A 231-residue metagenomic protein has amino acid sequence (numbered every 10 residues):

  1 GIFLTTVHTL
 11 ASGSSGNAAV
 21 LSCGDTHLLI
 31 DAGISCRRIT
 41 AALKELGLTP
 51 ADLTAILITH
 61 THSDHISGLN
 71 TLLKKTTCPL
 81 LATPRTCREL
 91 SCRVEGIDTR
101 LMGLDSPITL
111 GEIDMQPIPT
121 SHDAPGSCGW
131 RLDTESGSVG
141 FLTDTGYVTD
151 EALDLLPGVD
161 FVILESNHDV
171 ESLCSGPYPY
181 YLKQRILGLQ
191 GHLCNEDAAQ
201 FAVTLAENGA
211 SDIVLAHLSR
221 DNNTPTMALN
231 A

Functional and structural regions predicted by a protein language model:
I2-L46, C128-T143, F161: Conserved beta-strand hairpin/beta-sheet module of binuclear metal-dependent hydrolase folds, prominently
T9-A18, I58-L69, L80, C87 (+1 more regions): Structured catalytic core of nucleotide-sugar glycosyltransferases
I30-G33, L53-T61, L81-P84, G140-T143 (+2 more regions): Active-site neighborhood of phospho(di)ester-bond hydrolases with catalytic His/Asp-centered motifs
C36-A82, D160: Active-site metal-binding motif and surrounding structural segment of the metallo-beta-lactamase
S63-I66, C87-E89, A124-P125, V148-D150 (+2 more regions): Active-site environment of divalent metal-dependent phosphoester hydrolases
S67-T76, E89-R93, N223-N230: Metal-dependent catalytic neighborhoods of phosphoester/phosphodiester hydrolases
A82-S136: Metallo-beta-lactamase
D150-A231: Cap/insert and terminal regions of metallo-dependent hydrolase folds
